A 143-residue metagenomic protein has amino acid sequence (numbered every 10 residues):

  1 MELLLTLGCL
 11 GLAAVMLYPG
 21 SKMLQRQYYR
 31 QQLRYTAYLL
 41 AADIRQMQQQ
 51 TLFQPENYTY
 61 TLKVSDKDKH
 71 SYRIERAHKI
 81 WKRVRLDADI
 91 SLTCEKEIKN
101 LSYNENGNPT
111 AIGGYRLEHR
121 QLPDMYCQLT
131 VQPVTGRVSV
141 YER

Functional and structural regions predicted by a protein language model:
M1-L24: N-terminal single-pass transmembrane signal-anchor helix
M16-Y38, A42, Q46-Q49, F53 (+1 more regions): N-terminal helix-rich module
